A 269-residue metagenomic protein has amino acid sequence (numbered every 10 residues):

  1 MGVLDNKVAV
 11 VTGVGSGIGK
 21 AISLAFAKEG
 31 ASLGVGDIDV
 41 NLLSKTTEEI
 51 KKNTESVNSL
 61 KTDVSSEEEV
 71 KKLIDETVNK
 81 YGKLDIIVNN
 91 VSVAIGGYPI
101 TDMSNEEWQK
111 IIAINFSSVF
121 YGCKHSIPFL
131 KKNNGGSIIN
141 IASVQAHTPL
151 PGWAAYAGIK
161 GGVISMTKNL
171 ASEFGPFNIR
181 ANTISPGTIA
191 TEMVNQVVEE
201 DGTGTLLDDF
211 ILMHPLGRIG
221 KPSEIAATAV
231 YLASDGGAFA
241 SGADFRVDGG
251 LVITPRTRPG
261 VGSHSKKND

Functional and structural regions predicted by a protein language model:
V8, G15-G17: Conserved glycine-rich cofactor-binding loop
G97, S241-D269: Short C-terminal tail/terminal secondary-structure segment of NAD(P)H-dependent dehydrogenase/reductase domains
Y98-I100, E107-I112, F210: Substrate-binding pocket helix/loop in short-chain dehydrogenase/reductase
F120, R218-V247, V252: C-terminal substrate-recognition "lid" of short-chain dehydrogenase/reductases
C123, I159, T167: Active-site helix of classical SDR
P128, S172-P176, A238: Alpha-helical segment proximal to the catalytic Tyr-Lys
S143: Residue(s) in the substrate-gating loop at a strand-loop-helix junction that position the organic substrate next
